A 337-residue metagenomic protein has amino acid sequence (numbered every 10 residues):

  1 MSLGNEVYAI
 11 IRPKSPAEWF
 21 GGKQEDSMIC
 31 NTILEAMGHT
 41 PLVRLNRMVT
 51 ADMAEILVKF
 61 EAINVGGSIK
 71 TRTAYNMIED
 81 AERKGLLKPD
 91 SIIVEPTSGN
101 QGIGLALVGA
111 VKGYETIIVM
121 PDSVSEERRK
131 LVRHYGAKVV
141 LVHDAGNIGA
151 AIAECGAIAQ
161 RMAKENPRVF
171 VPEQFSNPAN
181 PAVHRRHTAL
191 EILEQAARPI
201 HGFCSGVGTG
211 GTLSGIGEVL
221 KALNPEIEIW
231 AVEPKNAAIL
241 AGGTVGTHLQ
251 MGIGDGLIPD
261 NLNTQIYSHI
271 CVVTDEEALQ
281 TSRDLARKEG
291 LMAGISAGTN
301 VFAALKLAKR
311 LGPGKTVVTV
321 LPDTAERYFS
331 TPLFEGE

Functional and structural regions predicted by a protein language model:
L3-E337: PLP-dependent amino-acid enzyme catalytic core
